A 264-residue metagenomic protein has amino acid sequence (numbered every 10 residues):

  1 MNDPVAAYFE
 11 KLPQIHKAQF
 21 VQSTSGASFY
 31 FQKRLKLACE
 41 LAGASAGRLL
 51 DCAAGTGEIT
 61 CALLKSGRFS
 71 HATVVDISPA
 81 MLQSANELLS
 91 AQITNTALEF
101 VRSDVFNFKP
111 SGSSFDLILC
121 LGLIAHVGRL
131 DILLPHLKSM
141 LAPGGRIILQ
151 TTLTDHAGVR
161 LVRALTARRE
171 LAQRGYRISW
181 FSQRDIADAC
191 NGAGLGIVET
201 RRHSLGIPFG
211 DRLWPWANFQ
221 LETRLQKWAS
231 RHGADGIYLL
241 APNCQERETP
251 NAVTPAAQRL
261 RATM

Functional and structural regions predicted by a protein language model:
M1-G43, L221-E222: Conserved class I S-adenosyl-L-methionine
T56-N107: Class I SAM-dependent methyltransferase SAM/SAH-binding core
L119: A conserved beta-strand element that flanks and buttresses the S-adenosyl-L-methionine
G122-L123: Short catalytic micro-motifs in class I SAM-dependent methyltransferases
D131-P143: A short glycine-rich, Lys/Arg-flanked "PGG" loop and its adjoining helix->strand segment in the class I
I148-E170: Conserved class I S-adenosyl-L-methionine
V162-E170, D188, E199-M264: A C-terminal cap/extension of S-adenosyl-L-methionine-dependent methyltransferases that defines the acceptor-substrate
R168-D185: Acceptor-substrate binding/catalytic loop of class I
